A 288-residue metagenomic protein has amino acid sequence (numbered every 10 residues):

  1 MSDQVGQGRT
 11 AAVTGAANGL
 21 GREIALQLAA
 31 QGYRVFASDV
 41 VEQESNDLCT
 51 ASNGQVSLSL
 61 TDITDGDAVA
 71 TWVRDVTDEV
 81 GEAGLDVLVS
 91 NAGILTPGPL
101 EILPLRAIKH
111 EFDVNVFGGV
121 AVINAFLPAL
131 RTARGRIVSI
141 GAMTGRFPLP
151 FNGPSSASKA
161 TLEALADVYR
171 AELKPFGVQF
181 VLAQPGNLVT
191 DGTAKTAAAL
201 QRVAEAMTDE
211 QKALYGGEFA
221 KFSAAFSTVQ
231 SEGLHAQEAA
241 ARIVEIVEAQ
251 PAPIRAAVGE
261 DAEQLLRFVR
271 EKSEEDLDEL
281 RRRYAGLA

Functional and structural regions predicted by a protein language model:
A17-N18: Conserved glycine-rich cofactor-binding loop
Q31-N46: Conserved glycine-rich Rossmann-like NAD(P)H-binding loop of the short-chain dehydrogenase/reductase
T61-R74, L105: The beta1-alpha1 cofactor-binding region of Rossmann-like NAD(H)/NADP(H)-dependent oxidoreductases
N91-T96: Conserved NAD(P)H cofactor-binding loop of Rossmann-fold oxidoreductase domains
P99-L100, A107-K109: Substrate-binding pocket helix/loop in short-chain dehydrogenase/reductase
I123, S158-T161: Active-site helix of classical SDR
P175-A252: SDR active-site lid
